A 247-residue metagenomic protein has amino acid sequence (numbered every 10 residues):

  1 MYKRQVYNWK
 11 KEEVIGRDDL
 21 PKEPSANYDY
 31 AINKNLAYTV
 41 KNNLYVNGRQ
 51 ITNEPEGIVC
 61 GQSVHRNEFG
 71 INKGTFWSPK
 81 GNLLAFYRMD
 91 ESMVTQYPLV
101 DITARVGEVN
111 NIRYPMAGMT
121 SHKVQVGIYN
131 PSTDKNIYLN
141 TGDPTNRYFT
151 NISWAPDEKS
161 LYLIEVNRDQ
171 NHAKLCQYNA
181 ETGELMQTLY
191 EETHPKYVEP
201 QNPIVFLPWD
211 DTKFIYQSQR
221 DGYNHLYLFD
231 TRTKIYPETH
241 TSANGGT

Functional and structural regions predicted by a protein language model:
M1-Y2: Short, small-residue-biased leader/transition segments that mark boundaries at the very start of proteins
N8-E12, N130-D134, A180-G183, T231-K234: Short loop/turn segments that connect beta-strands within beta-propeller blades
N8-I58: A conserved hydrophobic secondary-structure block that centers on an alpha-helix together with its immediately flanking
I15-D19, G48-E56, I137-N140, M186-E191 (+1 more regions): Beta-propeller fold detector
N27-N35, T39, G74-L83, N151-S160 (+1 more regions): Blade-terminus and WD-like Trp-Asp/Gly-His loop motifs, strongest in beta-propeller folds
N43, E91-V94, N167-N171, R220-Y223: Short glycine/acidic-enriched loop and turn motifs that connect beta-strands
I51-T75, F86-Y138: Predominantly five- to eight-bladed beta-propeller fold
G57-I71, D143-F149, H194-N202, N244-T247: Short glycine-/Asp-/Thr-/Trp-enriched loop segments that recur within the blades of beta-propeller repeat domains
